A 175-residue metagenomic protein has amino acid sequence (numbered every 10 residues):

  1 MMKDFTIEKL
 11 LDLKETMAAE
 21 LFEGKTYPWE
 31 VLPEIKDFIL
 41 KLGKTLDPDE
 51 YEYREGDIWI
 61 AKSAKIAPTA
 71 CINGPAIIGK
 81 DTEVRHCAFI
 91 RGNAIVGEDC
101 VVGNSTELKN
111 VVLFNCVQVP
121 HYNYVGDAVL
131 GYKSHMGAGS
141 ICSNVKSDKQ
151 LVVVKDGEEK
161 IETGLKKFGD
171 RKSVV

Functional and structural regions predicted by a protein language model:
M1-D57, K62, V174-V175: Terminal amphipathic alpha-helical/low-complexity segments used for targeting or macromolecular assembly
G43, I72-I78, E83-K172: Flexible, glycine/small-residue-enriched loop-and-beta-strand segment within the central core of proteins
